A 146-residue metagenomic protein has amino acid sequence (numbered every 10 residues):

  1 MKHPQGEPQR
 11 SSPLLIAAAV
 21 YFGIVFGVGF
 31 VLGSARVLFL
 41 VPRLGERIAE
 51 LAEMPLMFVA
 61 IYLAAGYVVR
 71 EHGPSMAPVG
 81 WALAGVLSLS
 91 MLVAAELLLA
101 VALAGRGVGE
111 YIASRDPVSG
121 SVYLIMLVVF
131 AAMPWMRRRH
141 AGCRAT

Functional and structural regions predicted by a protein language model:
M1-S12: Short, Lys/Arg-rich, polar N-terminal cytosolic tail immediately upstream of the first transmembrane signal-anchor
V28-G29, E50-E71, L87-S88, I125-V129: Core segments of alpha-helical transmembrane spans in multipass integral membrane proteins
A35-L44, A102-S114: Membrane-interface helix termini and inter-helical loops of multi-pass transporters
F39-V59, W81: Loop-to-helix transition at the N-terminal end of transmembrane alpha-helices
E71, W135-T146: Membrane-interface capping segments at transmembrane-helix boundaries
P74-E110: Mid-chain, well-packed structural core segment of small domains
I112-V129: Individual transmembrane alpha-helices with interfacial aromatic-anchor signatures
